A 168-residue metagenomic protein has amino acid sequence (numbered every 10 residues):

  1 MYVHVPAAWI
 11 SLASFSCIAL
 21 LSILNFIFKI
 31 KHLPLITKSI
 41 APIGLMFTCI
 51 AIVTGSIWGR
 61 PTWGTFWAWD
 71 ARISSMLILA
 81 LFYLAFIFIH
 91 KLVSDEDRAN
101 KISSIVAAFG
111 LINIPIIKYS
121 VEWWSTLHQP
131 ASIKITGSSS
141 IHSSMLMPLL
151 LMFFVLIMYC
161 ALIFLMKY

Functional and structural regions predicted by a protein language model:
M1-Y168: Polytopic transmembrane helical bundles with strong interfacial aromatic enrichment
